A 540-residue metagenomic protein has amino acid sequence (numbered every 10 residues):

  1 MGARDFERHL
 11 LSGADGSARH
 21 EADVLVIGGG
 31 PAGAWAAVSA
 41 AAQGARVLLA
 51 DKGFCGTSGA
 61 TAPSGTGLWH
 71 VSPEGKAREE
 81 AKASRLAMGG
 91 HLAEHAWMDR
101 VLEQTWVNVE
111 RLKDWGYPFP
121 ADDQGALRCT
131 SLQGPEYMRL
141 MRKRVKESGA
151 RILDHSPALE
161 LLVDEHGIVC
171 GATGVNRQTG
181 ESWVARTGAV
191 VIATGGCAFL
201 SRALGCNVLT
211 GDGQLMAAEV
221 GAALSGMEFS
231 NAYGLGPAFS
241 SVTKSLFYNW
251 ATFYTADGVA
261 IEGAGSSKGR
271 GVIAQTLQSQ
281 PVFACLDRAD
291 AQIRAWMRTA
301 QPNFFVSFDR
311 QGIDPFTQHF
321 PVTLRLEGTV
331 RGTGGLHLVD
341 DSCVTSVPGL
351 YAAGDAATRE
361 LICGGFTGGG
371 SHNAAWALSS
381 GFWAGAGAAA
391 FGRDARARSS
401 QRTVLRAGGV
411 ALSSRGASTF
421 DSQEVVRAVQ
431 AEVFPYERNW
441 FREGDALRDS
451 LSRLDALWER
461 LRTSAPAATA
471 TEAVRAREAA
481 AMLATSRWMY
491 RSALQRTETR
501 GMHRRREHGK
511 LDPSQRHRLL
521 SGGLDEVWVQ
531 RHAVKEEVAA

Functional and structural regions predicted by a protein language model:
M1-V24, A42: Extreme N-terminal leader/targeting segments of oxidoreductases
R19-A22, T179-A189, S346-V347: Core beta-strand elements of the Rossmann-like FAD/NAD(P) dinucleotide-binding domain in flavoenzyme oxidoreductases
V24-L49: N-terminal Rossmann-like FAD-binding beta1-loop-alpha1 element of flavoenzymes
A42-P63: Glycine-rich FAD pyrophosphate-binding loop
W69-V101: Glycine-rich active-site loop/strand segments that organize a redox cofactor
W106, K113-L159, E228-G368, P435-A540: Mobile, glycine/GP-rich and aromatic-enriched active-site lid/loop segments adjacent to catalytic centers
A189-S241, G364-G387: Glycine-rich loop(s) and the adjacent beta-strand/alpha-helix scaffold that form part
F391-E472: Long, amphipathic alpha-helical stalk/connector segments used for oligomerization, subunit docking, or mechanical
